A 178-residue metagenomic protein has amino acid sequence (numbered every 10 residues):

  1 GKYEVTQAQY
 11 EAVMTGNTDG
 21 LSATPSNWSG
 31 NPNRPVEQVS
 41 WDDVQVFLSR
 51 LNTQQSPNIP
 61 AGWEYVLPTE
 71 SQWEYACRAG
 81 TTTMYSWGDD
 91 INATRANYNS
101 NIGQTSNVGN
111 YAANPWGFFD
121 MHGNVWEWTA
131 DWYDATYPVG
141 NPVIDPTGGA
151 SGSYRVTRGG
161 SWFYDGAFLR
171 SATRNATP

Functional and structural regions predicted by a protein language model:
G1, P115-G117, P178: Short, surface-exposed beta-strand/loop micro-motifs that present aromatic residues
G1-G20, V39-D42, H122-G123: A short glycine-rich, aromatic-capped structural motif
L21-S29: Surface-exposed intrinsically disordered loops and tails
P25, S56-P57, P178: Residues embedded in well-ordered secondary-structure elements
G30, Q38-R174: Functional-site microenvironments in short loops/helix caps that host divalent-cation chemistry
